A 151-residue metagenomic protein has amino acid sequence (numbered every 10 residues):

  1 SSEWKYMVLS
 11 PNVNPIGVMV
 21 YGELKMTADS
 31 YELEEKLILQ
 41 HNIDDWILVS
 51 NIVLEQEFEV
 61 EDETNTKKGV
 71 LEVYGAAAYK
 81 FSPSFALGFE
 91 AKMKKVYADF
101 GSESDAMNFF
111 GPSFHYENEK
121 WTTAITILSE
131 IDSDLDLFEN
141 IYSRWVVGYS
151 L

Functional and structural regions predicted by a protein language model:
S1-V49: Gram-negative (and chloroplast) outer-membrane scaffold detector with strong preference for beta-barrel transmembrane
S2-Y6, E35-H41, L54, G75-Y79 (+2 more regions): Residues on the lipid-exposed face of transmembrane beta-strands in outer-membrane beta-barrel proteins
W4, V18-G22, S50-I52, G75 (+4 more regions): Membrane-embedded beta-strand positions of outer-membrane beta-barrel proteins
V8, G22-A28, I43-D45, L54-F58 (+4 more regions): Transmembrane beta-strands of outer-membrane beta-barrel pores
P11-I16, D45-S50, P83-F89, E119-I125: Repeated loop/turn-to-beta-strand initiation elements of outer-membrane beta-barrel proteins
N14-I16, Y31-L33, N65-L71, S104-F110 (+2 more regions): Residues that define the transmembrane beta-barrel architecture of outer-membrane proteins
Q40-P83: Histidine/lysine/aspartate-rich catalytic loop segments that bind and position anionic ligands
M107-L151: Long hydrophobic alpha-helical segments typical of transmembrane helices together with their membrane-interfacial
